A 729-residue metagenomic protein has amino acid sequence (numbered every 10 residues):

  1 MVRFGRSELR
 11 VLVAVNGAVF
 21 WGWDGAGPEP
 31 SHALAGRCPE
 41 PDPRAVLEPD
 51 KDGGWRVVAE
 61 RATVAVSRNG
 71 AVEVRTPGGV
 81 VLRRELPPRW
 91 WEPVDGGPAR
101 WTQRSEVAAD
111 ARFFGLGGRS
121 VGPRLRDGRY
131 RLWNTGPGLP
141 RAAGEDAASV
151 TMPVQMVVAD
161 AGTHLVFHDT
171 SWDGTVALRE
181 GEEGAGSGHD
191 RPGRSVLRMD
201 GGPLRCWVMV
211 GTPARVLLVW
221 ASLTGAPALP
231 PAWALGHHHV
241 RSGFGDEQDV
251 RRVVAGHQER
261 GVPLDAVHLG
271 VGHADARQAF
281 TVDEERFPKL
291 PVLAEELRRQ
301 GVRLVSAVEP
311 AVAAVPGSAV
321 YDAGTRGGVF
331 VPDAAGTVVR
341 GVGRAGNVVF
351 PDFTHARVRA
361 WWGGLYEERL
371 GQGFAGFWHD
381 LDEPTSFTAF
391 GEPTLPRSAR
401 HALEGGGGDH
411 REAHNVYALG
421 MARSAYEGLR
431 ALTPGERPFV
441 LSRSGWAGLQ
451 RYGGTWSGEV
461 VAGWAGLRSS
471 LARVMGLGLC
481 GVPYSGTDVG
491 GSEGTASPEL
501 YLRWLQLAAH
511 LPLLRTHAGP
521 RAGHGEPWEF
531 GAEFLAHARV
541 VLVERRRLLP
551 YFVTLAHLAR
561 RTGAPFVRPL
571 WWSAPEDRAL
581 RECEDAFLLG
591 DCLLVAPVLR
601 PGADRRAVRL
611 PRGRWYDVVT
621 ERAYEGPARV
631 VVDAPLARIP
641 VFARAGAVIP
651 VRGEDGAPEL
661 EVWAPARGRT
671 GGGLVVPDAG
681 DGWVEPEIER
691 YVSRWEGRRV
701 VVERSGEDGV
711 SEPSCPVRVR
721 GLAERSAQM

Functional and structural regions predicted by a protein language model:
M1-W233, H239-S242, D246-A255, A266 (+7 more regions): N-terminal accessory segment at the very beginning of proteins
E29-L47, P332-T337, V618-L636, A727-M729: Solvent-exposed beta-strand/loop surfaces of large extracellular or lumenal domains
K51-D52, V58-E60, R68, A148-T151 (+13 more regions): Short, well-ordered loop/turn elements at secondary-structure boundaries
G78, Y426-F439, G445-W456, G466-S469 (+3 more regions): Catalytic core of carbohydrate-active enzymes
R84, P263-A538, S573-A574: Aromatic- and carboxylate-enriched substrate-binding clefts and catalytic-loop regions of carbohydrate-active enzymes
R84-E85, G128, L132-W133, P137-A159 (+5 more regions): Internal mixed beta-strand/loop scaffold within catalytic domains of large alpha/beta enzymes
R126-W133, A148-T151, R251, R359 (+4 more regions): Short, hydrophobic/amphipathic alpha-helical packing segments that form internal helix faces or helix-helix interfaces
